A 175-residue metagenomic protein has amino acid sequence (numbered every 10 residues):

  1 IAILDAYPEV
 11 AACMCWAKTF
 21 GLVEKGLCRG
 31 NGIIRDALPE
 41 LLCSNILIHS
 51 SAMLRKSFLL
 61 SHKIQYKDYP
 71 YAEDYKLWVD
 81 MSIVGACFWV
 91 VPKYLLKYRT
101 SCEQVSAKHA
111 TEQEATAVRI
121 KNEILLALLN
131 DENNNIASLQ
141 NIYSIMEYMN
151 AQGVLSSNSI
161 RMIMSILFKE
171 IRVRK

Functional and structural regions predicted by a protein language model:
I1-L27: Conserved donor NDP-sugar-binding/catalytic core segment of glycosyltransferases
Y7, F20, V84, I120-A127: Phosphate/oxyanion-binding loops and surfaces in catalytic or ligand/nucleic-acid-binding neighborhoods
C15, R29-I120, D131-A137: Conserved nucleotide-sugar donor-binding catalytic segment
M53, E114-L155, I160-R174: C-terminal, non-catalytic tails of nucleotide-sugar-dependent glycosyltransferases
